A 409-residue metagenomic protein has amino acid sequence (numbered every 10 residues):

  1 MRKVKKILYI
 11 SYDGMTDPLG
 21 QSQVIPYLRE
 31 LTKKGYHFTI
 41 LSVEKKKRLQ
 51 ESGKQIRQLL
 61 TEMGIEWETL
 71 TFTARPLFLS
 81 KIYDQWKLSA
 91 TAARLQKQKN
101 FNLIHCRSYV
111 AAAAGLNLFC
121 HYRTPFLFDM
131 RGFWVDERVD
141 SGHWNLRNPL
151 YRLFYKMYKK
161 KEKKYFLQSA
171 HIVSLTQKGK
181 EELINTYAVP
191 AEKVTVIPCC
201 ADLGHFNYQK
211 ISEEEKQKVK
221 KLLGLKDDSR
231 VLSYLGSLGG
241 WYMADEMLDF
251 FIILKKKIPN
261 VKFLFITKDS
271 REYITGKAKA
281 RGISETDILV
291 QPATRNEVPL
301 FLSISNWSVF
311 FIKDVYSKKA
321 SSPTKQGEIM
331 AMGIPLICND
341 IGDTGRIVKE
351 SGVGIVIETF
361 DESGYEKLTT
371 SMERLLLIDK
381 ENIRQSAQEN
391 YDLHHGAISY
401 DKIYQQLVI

Functional and structural regions predicted by a protein language model:
M1-E62, E68, Q177, I252-K256: N-terminal subdomain of nucleotide-sugar transferases
L8, K226-Y242, M247-F251: Conserved donor-binding/catalytic core segment of Leloir-type glycosyltransferases
P18, Y242, L289-P292, N296-F301 (+2 more regions): Nucleotide-sugar-dependent
A90-R94, A113, N117-H121, W134-D136 (+1 more regions): Membrane-proximal helix-turn-helix segments that form the acceptor-binding/catalytic region of lipid-linked
K178, C200: Carbohydrate-associated surface elements
I266-T267, E272-L300: Nucleotide-activated donor-binding/catalytic signature segment of Leloir-type glycosyltransferases, i.e., the conserved
G345-S371: Change "using UDP/GDP/dTDP sugars" to "using nucleotide sugars
S363, L376-Q406: A charged, aromatic-enriched C-terminal amphipathic alpha-helix characteristic of glycosyltransferases across folds
